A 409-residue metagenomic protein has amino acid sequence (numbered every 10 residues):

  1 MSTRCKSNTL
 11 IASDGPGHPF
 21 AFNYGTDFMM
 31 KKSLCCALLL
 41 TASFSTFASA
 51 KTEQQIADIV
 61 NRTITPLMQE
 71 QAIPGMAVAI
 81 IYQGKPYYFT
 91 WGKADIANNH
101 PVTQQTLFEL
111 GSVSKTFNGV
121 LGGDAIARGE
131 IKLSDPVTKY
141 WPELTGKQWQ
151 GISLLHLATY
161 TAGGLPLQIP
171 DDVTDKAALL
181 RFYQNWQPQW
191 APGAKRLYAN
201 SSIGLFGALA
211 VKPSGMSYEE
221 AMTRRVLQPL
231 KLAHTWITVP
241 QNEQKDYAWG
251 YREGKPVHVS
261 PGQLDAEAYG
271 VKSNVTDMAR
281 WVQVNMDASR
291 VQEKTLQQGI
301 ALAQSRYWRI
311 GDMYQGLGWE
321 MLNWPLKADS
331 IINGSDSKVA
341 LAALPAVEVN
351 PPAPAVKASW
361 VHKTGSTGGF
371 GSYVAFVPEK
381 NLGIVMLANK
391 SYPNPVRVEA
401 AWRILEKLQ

Functional and structural regions predicted by a protein language model:
C5, C35-C36: Cysteine-centered motifs
D27-C35: Bacterial N-terminal signal peptides that target proteins for export
C36-S43: Bacterial N-terminal signal peptides
T46-A50: Sec/Tat signal peptide C-region and signal peptidase I cleavage site
K51-F89, V211, M216, E220-R224 (+2 more regions): Catalytic loop of the DD-peptidase/beta-lactamase superfamily, centered on the K-T-G motif and neighboring
N61, E109-V113, A125-L165, I169 (+4 more regions): Active-site helix/loop module of the DD-peptidase/beta-lactamase fold, centered on the serine-lysine SxxK catalytic
Q69-A77, A97-L157, P188-S202, A266-Y269 (+2 more regions): Short active-site loop at a secondary-structure junction that contains or immediately precedes the catalytic residue(s)
A97, A178-Q189, G250-Q263, P351-A358: The feature captures the short pre-catalytic strand/loop hairpin that immediately precedes and shapes the active-site
